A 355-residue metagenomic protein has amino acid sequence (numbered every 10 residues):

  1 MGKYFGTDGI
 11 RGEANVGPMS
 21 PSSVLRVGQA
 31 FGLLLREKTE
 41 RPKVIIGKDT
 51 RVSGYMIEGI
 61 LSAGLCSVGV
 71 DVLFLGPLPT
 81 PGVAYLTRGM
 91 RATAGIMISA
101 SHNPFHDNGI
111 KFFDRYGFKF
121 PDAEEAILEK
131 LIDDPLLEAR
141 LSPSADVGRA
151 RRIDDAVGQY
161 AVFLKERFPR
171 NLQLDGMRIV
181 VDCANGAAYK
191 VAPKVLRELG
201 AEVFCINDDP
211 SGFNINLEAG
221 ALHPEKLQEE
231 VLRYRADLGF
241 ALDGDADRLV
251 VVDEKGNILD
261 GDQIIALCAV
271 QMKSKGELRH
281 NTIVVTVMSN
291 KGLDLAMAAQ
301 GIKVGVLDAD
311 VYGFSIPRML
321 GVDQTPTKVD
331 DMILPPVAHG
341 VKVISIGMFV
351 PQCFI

Functional and structural regions predicted by a protein language model:
M1-A63, S67-V68, A94, R149-G176: An N-terminal, well-structured beta->alpha segment
F5-G6, I46, V72-P77, M97-I98 (+7 more regions): General beta-strand structural signal in soluble alpha/beta enzymes
E13, N108-L232: Gly/Ser/Thr-enriched, mixed-charge loops and adjacent short helices that form phosphate/oxyanion-binding elements
L33, E37-D107, K194-V252: N-terminal small/polar loop signature for handling phosphorylated ligands or for N-terminal nucleophile
G89-A92, F113-R115, A221-E225, E229 (+3 more regions): Short, hinge-like loop/turn segments at secondary-structure boundaries
F112-R115, V250-E254: Short beta-strand-to-turn element immediately C-terminal to the catalytic PLP-Schiff-base lysine in fold type I
A126-V162, G256-K303: Proline/glycine-rich low-complexity loops and linkers
V304-I355: Phosphate-binding loop that captures ATP/GTP phosphates
